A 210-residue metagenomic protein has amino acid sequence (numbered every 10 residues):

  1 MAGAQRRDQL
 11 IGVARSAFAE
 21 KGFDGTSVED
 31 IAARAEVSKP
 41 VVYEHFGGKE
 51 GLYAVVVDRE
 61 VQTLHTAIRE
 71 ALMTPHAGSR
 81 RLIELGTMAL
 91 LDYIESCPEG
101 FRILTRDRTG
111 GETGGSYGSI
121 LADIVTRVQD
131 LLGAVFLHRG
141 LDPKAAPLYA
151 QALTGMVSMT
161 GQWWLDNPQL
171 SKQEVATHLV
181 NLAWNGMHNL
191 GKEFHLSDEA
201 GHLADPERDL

Functional and structural regions predicted by a protein language model:
M1-Q5, H76, P143, G191-L210: N-terminal intrinsically disordered/low-complexity leader segments
R6-A14, I31, V56-I68, V128: Generic hydrophobic, amphipathic alpha-helix propensity
Q9, V13, A17-G51, V55: Helix-turn-helix
E20-D24, P75, C97, R139: Short coil/turn segments at alpha/beta junctions that flank glycine-rich nucleotide-binding fingerprints
T26, D30, Y53-E60, A67 (+3 more regions): Alpha-helical DNA-contacting segments of helix-turn-helix folds
V55, E70-S96: Hydrophobic alpha-helical connector segments
Q62-T66, L85, T113-L137, P147-A152 (+2 more regions): Amphipathic alpha-helical packing segments from all-alpha helical-bundle domains
Y93-G115, Q129-G133, M159-D166, H195-L196: Amphipathic alpha-helical segments used for helix-helix packing
